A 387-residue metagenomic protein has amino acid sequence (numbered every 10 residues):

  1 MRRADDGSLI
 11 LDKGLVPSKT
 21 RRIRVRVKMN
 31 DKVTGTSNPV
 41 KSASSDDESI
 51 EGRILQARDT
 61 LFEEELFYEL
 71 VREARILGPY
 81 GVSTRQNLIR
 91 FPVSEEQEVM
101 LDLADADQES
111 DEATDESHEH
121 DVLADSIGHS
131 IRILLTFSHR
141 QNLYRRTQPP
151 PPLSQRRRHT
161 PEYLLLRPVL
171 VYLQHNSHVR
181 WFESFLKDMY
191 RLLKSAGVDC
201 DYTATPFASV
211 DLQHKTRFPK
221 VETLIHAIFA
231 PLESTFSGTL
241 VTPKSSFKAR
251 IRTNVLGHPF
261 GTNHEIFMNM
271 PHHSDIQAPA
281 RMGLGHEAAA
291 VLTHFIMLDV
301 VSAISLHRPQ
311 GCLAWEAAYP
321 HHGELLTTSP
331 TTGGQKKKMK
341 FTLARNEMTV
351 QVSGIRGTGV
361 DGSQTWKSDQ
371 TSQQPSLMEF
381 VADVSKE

Functional and structural regions predicted by a protein language model:
M1-T84, L88, D107-E387: Glycine-centered motif in EGF-like
R85-I89, V93-Q97: Core residues of folded domains in eukaryotic genome-function proteins
S94-E98, A104-Q108, L256: Conserved beta-strand elements of beta-rich interaction domains across eukaryotes, especially beta-propellers
